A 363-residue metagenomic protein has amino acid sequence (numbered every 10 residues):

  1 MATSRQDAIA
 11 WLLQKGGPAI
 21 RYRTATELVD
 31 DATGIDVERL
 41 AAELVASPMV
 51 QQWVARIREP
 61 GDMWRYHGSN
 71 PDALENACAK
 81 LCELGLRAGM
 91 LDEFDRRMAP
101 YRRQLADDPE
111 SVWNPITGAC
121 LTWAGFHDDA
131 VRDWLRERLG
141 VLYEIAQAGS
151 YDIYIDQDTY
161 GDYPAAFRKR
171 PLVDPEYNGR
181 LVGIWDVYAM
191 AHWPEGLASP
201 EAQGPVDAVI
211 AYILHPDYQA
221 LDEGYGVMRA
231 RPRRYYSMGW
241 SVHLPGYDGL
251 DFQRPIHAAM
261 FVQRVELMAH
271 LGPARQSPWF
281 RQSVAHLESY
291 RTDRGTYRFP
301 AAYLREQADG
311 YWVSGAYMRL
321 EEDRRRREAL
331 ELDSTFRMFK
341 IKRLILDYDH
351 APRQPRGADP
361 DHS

Functional and structural regions predicted by a protein language model:
M1-S363: Preference for long, amphipathic alpha-helical scaffolds in soluble/luminal domains and all-alpha bundles
